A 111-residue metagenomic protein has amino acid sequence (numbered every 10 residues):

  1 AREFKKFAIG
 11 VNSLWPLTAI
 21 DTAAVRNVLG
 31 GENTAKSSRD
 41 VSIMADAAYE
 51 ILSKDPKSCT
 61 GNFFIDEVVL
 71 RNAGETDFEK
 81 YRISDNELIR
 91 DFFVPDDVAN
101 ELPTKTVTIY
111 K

Functional and structural regions predicted by a protein language model:
A1-I9, D55: Active-site-adjacent segment of SDR/Rossmann-fold oxidoreductases
R2, V25-V28, S38-V41: Residue-level signal for well-ordered alpha-helical segments
I9, L17-L29: Short beta-loop-alpha junction of Rossmann-like oxidoreductase domains
S13-L14, G31-K111: C-terminal helical subdomain
